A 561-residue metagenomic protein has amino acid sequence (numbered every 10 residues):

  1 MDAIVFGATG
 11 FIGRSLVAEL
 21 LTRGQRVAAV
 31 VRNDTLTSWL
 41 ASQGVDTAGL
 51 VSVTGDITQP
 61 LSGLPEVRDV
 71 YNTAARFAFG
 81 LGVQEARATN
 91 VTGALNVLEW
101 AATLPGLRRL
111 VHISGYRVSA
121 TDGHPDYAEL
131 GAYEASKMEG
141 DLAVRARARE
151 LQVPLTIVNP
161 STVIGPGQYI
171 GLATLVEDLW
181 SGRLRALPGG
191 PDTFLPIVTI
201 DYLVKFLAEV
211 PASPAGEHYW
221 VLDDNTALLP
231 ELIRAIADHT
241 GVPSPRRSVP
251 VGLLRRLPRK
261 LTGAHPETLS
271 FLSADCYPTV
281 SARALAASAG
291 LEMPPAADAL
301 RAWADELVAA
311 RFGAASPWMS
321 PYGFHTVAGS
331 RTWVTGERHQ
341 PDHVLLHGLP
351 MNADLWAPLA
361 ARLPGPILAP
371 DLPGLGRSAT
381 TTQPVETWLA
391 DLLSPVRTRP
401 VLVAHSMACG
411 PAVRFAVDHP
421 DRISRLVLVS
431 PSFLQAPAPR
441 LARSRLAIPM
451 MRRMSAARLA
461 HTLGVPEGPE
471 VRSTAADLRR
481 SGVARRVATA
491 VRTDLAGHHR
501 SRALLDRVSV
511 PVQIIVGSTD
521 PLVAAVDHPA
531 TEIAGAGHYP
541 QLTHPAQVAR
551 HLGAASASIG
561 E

Functional and structural regions predicted by a protein language model:
A3-R23: N-terminal Rossmann NAD(P)H-binding glycine-rich loop of SDR-like oxidoreductase domains
L50-T92: NAD(P)H-binding glycine-rich loop region in Rossmannoid oxidoreductase-like domains and their noncatalytic homologs
N72-T73, T92-A132: Conserved Rossmann-fold NAD(P)-dependent oxidoreductase catalytic core, especially the SDR/UDP-sugar
A148-L195: NAD(P)-dependent short-chain dehydrogenase/reductase
L229-A274, M293-A296, M451: Terminal hydrophobic/aromatic helix or amphipathic segment near a protein terminus
T279-S330, A555-A557, E561: Amphipathic terminal alpha-helices
A369-V403: Active-site loop/oxyanion-hole signature of alpha/beta-hydrolase fold enzymes
V508, I514-V516: Short beta-strand/loop motif that positions the catalytic acidic residue of the alpha/beta-hydrolase fold
